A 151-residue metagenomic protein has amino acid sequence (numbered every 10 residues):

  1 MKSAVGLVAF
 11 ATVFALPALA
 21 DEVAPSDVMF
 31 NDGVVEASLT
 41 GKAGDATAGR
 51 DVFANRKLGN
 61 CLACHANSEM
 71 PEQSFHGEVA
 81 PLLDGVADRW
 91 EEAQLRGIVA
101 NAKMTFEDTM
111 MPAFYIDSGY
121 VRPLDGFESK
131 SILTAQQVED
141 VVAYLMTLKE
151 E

Functional and structural regions predicted by a protein language model:
K2-A9, V13: Sec-dependent signal peptide recognition, specifically the positively charged N-region followed immediately by
A15-P17: N-terminal signal peptide c-region/cleavage motif recognized by signal peptidases
E22-R56: Electrostatic cytochrome c docking/interface patches
T47-L62, E72-G77, K130-Q136: Sequence context surrounding c-type heme c attachment/ligation sites in exported
G49, K57-S68, L95, M111 (+2 more regions): The canonical Cys-X-X-Cys-His
L58, N101-T105: Glycine-rich, acidic and aromatic/proline-enriched surface loops and short helix-turn segments that act as binding
A66-N101, M110-L124: Gly/Gly-Pro-rich "capping" loops immediately C-terminal to redox-active cysteine motifs in periplasmic/lumenal
G97, F114-E151: C-terminal capping alpha-helices of c-type cytochrome domains
